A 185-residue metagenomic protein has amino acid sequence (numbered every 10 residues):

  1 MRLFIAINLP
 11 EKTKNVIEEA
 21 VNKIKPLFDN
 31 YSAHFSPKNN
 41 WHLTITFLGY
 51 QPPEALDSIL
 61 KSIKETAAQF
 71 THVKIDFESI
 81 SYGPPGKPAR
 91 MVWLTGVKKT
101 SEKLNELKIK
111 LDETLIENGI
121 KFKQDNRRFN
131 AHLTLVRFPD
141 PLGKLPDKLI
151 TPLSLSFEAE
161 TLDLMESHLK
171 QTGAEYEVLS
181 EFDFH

Functional and structural regions predicted by a protein language model:
M1-H185: Histidine-dependent nucleotide/RNA phosphoesterase domain, centered on the 2H-phosphoesterase fold with its duplicated
